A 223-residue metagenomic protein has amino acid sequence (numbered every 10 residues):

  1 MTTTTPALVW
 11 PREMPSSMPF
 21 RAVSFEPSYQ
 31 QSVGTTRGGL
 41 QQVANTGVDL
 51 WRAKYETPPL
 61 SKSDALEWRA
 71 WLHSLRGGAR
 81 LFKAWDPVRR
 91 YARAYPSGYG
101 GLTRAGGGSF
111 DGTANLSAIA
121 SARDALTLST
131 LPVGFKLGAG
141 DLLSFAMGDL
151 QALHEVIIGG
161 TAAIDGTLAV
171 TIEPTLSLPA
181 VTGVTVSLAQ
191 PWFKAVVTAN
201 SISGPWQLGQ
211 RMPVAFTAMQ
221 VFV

Functional and structural regions predicted by a protein language model:
M1-V223: Extracellular/virion structural assembly segments
